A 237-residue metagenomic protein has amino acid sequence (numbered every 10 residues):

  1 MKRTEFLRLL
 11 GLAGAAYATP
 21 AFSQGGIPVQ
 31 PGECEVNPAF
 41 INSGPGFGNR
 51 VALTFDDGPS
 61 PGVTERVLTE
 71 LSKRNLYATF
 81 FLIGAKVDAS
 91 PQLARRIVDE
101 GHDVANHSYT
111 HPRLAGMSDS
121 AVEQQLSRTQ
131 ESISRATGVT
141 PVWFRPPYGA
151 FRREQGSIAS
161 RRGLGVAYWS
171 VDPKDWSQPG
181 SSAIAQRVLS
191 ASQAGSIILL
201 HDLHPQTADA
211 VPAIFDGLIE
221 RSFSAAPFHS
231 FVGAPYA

Functional and structural regions predicted by a protein language model:
M1-T54, P59-N75, A89-R95, A213-A237: N-terminal pre-catalytic segment of deacetylase/amide-hydrolase enzymes
A52, L68-G84, R96-V98, D103-H107 (+1 more regions): Short, well-structured secondary-structure segments
D56, L71, V104, F144-P147 (+2 more regions): Divalent metal-coordination and catalytic microenvironments
G58-G62, L82-S90, P112-M117, R145-F151 (+2 more regions): Acidic-and-aromatic substrate-binding clefts and catalytic sites of carbohydrate-active enzymes
R66-T69, Q92, R96, Q124 (+5 more regions): Alpha-helical scaffolding segments of alpha/beta enzyme cores, especially the outer helices of TIM-barrel or partial
R74-A78, E100-D103, V139-P141, G163-G165 (+2 more regions): Loop/turn elements at helix/coil->beta-strand transitions in domains of secreted/extracellular proteins
D88-D103, H107-T140: Catalytic-core regions of hydrolytic enzymes
V142, A150-S192, F223-A234: His/Asp/Glu-enriched short active-site or ligand-binding loop at hydrolase and phosphoryl-transfer sites
